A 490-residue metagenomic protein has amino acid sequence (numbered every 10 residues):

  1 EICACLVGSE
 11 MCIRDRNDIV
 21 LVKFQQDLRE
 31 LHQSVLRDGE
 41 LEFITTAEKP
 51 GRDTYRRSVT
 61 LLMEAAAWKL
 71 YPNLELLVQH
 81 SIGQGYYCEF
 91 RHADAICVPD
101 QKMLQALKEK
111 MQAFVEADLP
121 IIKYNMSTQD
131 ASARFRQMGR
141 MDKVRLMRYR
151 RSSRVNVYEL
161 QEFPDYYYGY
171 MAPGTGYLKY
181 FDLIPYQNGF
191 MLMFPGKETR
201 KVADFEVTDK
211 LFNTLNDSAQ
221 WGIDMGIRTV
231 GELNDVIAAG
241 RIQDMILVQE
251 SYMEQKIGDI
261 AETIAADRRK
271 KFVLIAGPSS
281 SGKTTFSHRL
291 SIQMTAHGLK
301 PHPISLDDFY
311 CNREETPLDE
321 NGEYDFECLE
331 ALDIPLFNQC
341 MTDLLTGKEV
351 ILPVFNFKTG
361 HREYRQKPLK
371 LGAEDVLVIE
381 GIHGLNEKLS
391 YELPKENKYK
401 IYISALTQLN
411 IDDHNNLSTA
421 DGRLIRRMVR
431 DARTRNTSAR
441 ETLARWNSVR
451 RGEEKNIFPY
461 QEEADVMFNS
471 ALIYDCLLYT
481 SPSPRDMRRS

Functional and structural regions predicted by a protein language model:
E1-V7, I13, Y479-R489: Single conserved hydrophobic/aromatic residue that forms the stacking wall/gate of nucleotide- or nucleobase-binding
Q33-R52, A66, E75-S81, Y87-Q255 (+2 more regions): Auxiliary tRNA-acceptor-end handling modules of aminoacyl-tRNA synthetases
I275: Hydrophobic anchor at the beta1->P-loop junction of P-loop NTPases
K283: Conserved lysine of the Walker
F286: Hydrophobic positions on the alpha1 helix immediately C-terminal to the Walker A/P-loop
H297-R313: Short beta-strand-centered segment that lines the nucleotide-binding/catalytic pocket of NTP-utilizing
P317-F355: Conserved nucleotide-sensing/catalytic segment adjacent to the nucleotide-binding pocket in NTP-handling enzymes
Y391-S481, R485, S490: Conserved NTP phosphate-binding and transfer environment spanning the P-loop NTPase/kinase superfamily
